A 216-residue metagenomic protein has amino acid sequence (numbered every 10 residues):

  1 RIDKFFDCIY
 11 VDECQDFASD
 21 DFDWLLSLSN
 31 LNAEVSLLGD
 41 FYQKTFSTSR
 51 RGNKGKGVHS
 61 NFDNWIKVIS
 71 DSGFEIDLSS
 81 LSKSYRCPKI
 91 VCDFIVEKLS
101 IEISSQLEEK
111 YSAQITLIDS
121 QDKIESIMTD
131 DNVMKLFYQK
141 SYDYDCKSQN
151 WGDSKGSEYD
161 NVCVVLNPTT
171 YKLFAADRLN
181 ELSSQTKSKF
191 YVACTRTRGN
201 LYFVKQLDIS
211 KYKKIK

Functional and structural regions predicted by a protein language model:
R1-K216: The feature marks helicase ATPase cores and/or their adjacent C-terminal helical subdomains in SF1/SF2/AAA+ helicases
